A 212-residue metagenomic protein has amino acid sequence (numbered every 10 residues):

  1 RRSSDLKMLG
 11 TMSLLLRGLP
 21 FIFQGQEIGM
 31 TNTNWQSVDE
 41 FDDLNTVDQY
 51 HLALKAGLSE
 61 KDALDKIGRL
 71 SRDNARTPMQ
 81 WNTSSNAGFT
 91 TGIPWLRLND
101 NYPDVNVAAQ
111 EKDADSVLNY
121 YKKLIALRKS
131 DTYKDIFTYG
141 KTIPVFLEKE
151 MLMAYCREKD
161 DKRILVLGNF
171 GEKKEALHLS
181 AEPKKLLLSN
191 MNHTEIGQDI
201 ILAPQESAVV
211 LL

Functional and structural regions predicted by a protein language model:
R1-I164, F170-E175: Loop/helix patches that line or flank the sugar-binding groove of alpha-linked glycan CAZymes
S3, G197-L212: C-terminal beta-strand-rich structural cap/linker in extracellular carbohydrate-active enzymes
N86-A87, N192-E195, S207: A short acidic, often aromatic-flanked loop/helix-cap motif at beta-alpha or helix-coil junctions that lines enzyme
E158-D160, M191, L212: Short, flexible beta-strand-to-coil junctions
K162-R163, T194-I196: Short, surface-exposed beta-strand/loop "edge" segments at domain boundaries and coil↔beta transitions
N169-F170, L212: Residues immediately flanking
K174-N192: Beta-strand-rich binding/interaction modules
